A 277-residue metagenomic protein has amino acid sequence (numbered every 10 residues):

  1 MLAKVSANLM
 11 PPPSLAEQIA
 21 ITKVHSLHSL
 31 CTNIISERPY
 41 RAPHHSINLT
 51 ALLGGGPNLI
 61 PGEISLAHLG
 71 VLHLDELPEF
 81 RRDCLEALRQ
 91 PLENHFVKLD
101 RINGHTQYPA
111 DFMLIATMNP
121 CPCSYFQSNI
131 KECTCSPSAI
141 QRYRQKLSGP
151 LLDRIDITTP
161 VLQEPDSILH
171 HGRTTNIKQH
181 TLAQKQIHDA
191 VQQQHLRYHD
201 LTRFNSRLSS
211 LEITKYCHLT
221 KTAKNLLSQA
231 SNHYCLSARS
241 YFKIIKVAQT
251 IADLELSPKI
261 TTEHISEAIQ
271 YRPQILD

Functional and structural regions predicted by a protein language model:
M1-T32: Walker A/P-loop
C31-A42, I187: Long, charged amphipathic helices and adjacent flexible linkers at domain junctions
I34, P39, T50-L72: Conserved alpha-helical scaffold flanking the Walker A/P-loop in AAA+ ATPase domains
L59, R82-D277: Basic, amphipathic alpha-helical bundle interface domains used for macromolecular binding and assembly
L69, D75-L77, A87: Walker B catalytic acidic pair
